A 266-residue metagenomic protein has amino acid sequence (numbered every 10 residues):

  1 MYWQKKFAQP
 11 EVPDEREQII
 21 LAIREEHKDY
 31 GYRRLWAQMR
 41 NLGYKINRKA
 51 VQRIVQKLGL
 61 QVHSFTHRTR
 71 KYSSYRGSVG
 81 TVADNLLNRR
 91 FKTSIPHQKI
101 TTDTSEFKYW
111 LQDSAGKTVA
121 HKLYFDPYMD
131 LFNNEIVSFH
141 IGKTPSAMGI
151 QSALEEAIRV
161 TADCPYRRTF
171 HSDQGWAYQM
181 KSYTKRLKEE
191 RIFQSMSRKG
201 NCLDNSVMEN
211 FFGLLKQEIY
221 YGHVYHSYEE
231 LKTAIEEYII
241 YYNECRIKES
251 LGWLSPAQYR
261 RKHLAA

Functional and structural regions predicted by a protein language model:
M1, I20, L35, V51 (+12 more regions): Mobile genetic element proteins and their domesticated derivatives, centered on retroelements and DNA transposons
Y2-I95, N201, A257-H263: Basic, flexible linker segments flanking DNA-binding modules in nucleic acid-interacting mobile-element proteins
S74, S78, S172-Q174, M180-K181 (+3 more regions): RNase H-like two-metal-ion nuclease catalytic core shared by retroviral integrases and related mobile-element nucleases
R89-V137, K143: An active-site-proximal beta-strand-loop segment
H121-K122, H140-D163: Active-site beta-loop-alpha junctions of metal-dependent nucleic acid enzymes, especially the RNase H-like/DDE
N133-F139, Q194-S197, Y221-G222: Short small-residue beta-strand/loop micro-motif enriched in glycine and branched aliphatics
Y166-R168: Phosphate-coordination loops involved in phosphoryl transfer and adenosine-cofactor binding
K181, K188-I192, L214-A266: C-terminal domain-tail junction helix/linker
